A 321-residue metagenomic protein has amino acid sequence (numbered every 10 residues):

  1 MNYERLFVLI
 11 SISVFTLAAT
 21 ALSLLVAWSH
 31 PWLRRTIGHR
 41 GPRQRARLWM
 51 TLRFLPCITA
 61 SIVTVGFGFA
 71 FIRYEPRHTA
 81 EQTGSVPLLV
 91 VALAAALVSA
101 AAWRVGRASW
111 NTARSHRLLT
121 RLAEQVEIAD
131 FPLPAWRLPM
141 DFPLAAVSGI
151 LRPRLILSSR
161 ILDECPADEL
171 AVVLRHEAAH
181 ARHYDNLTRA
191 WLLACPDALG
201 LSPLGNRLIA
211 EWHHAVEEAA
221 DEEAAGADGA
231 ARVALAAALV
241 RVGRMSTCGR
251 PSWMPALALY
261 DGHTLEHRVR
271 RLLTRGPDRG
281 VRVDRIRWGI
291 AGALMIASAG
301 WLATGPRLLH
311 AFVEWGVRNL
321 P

Functional and structural regions predicted by a protein language model:
M1-D141, D278-P321: Hydrophobic or amphipathic, alpha-helical segments that drive membrane association/targeting
L48, A171, H214-A230: An active-site-proximal "capping" alpha-helix that borders the catalytic cofactor pocket
L48, L157, H176, A220 (+1 more regions): Divalent metal-coordination and catalytic microenvironments
C57, E124-R152, P203-R207, A227-S298: Active-site-proximal gating segments in proteases and membrane effectors
I156-V172, L208: Short pre-active-site segment immediately N-terminal to the catalytic Zn-binding motif
C165, L174-R182, A219, E223: Active-site His/Glu-centered metal-binding helix of metallohydrolases
A178-L199, P203: Catalytic Zn2+-binding segment of zinc metalloproteases
